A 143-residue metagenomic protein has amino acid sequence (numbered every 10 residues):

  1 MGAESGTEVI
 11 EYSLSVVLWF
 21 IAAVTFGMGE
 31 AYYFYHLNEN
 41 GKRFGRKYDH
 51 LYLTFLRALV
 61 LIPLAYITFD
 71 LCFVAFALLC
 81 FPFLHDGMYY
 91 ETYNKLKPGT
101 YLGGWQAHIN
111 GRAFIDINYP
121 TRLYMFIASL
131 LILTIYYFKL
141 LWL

Functional and structural regions predicted by a protein language model:
E11-L143: Catalytic phosphate/metal-binding cores of nucleic-acid and nucleotide-processing enzymes, i.e., regions that mediate
